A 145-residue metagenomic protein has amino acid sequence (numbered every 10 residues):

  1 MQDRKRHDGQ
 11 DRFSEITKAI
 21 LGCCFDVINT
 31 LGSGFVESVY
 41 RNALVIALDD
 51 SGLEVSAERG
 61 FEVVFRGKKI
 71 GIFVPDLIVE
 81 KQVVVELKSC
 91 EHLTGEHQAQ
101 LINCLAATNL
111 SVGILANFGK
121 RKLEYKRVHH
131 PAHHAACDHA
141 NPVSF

Functional and structural regions predicted by a protein language model:
M1-L31: Interdomain/boundary linker segments immediately adjacent to catalytic/signaling cores
M1-R12, R66, H133-F145: Intrinsic disorder/low-complexity segments
G32, V55, P75-L93, C104: Conserved catalytic cores of phosphodiester-cleaving nucleases, focusing on short active-site segments
S33-Y40: Hot-dog-fold acyl-thioester-processing enzymes
S51-G67: A short acidic/basic microdomain associated with nuclease active sites
K88-S144: Nucleic-acid nuclease catalytic cores
